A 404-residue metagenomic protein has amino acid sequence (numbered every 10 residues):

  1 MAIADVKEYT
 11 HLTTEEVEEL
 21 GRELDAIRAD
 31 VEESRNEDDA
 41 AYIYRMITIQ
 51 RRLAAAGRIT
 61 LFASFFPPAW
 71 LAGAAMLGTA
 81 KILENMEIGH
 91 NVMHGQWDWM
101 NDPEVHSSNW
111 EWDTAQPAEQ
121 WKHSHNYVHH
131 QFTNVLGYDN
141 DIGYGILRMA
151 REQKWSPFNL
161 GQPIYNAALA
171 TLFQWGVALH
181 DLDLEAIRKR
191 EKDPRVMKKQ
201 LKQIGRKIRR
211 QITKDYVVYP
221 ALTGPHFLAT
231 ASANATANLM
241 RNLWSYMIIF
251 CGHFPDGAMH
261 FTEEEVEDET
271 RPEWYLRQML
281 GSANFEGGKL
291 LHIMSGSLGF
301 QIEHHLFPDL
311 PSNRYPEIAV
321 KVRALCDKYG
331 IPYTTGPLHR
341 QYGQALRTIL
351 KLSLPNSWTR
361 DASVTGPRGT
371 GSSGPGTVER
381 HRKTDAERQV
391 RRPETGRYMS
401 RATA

Functional and structural regions predicted by a protein language model:
M1-A56: Low-complexity, highly charged intrinsically disordered N-terminal segments that act as targeting/localization
I27-R35, L184-K192, H260: Non-transmembrane, extramembrane segments of multi-pass ion/lipid transporters
E37-Y44, L61-F65, R323, G376-V378 (+1 more regions): Catalytic cores of phosphodiester-bond-cleaving enzymes
A41-N85, L160-W175, K199-M247: Alpha-helical bilayer-embedded segments of polytopic membrane proteins, i.e., transmembrane/intramembrane helices
T79-K198, V266-N356: Membrane-embedded catalytic scaffold of the fatty acid hydroxylase/desaturase
D98-W99, T223, F250, F261 (+1 more regions): Short, function-defining helix-loop hinge/capping sites that tune catalysis or transport
P220-A221, S232-T270, S353-P355, V364-D385: Extended hydrophobic/aromatic segments used for targeting, binding, or gating
T384-A404: Long, low-complexity, intrinsically disordered segments
